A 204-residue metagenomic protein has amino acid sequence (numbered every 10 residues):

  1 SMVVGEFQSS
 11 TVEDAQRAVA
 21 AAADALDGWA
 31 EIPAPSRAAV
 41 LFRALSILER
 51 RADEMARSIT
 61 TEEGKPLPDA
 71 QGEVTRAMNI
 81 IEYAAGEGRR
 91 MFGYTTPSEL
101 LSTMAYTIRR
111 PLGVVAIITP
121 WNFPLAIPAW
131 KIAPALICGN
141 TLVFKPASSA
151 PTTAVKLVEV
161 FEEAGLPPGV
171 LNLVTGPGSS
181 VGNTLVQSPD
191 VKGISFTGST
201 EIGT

Functional and structural regions predicted by a protein language model:
S1-M91, S102: Glycine-rich loop-to-alpha-helix module at the N-terminal edge of alpha/beta enzyme cores
T60, G93-T204: Rossmann-like NAD(P) dinucleotide-binding subdomain of oxidoreductase/dehydrogenase enzymes
